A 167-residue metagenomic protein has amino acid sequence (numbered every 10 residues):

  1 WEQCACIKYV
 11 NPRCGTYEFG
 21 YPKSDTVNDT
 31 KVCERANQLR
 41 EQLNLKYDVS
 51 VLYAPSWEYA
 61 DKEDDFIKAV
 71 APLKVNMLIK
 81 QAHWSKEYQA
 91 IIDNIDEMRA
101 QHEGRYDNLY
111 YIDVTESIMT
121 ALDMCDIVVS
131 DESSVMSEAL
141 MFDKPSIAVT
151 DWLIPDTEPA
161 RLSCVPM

Functional and structural regions predicted by a protein language model:
W1, Q81-K86, D151-I154: Short beta-alpha junction loops
W1, V128-V129, S146: Short, well-ordered beta-strand core segments
W1-K31, M136: Active-site and donor-binding regions of nucleotide-sugar-utilizing enzymes
A5-V10, K68, A90-H102, P159: Short, aromatic/basic amphipathic alpha-helical patches
V10-R13, E18, S134-M167: Catalytic binding pocket for nucleotide-activated donors in carbohydrate/polymer assembly enzymes
T16, V75, D107-Y110, C164-V165: Short, conserved active-site loop motifs that form the nucleotide-linked donor/cofactor pocket
E18-M98: Conserved catalytic-core segment of nucleotide-activated headgroup transferases in glycan assembly
A90-S137: Donor nucleotide-activated moiety binding/catalytic core segment of transferases that use nucleotide-activated donors
